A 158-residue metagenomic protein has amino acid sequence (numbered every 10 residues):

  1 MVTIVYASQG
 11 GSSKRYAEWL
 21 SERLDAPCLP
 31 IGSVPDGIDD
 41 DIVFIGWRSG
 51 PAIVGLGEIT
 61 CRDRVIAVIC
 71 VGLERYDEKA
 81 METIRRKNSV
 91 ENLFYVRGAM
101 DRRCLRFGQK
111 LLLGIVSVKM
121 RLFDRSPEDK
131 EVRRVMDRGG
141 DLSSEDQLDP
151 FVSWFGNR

Functional and structural regions predicted by a protein language model:
M1, D36, C70, R125-E128 (+1 more regions): Residue-level signal for well-ordered alpha-helical segments
M1-R62, D149, S153-R158: N-terminal beta1-alpha1-beta2 submodule of the flavodoxin-like/Rossmannoid cofactor-binding fold
L20-E22, T60-R62, I84-R86, L111-G114 (+1 more regions): Generic alpha-helical propensity signal that fires on short helical segments and nearby coil/disordered stretches
G32-G108: Helix-loop-strand module that forms the ligand-binding subsite of alpha/beta enzymes
L112-R158: Glycine-rich phosphate/pyrophosphate-binding loop and the adjoining helix
